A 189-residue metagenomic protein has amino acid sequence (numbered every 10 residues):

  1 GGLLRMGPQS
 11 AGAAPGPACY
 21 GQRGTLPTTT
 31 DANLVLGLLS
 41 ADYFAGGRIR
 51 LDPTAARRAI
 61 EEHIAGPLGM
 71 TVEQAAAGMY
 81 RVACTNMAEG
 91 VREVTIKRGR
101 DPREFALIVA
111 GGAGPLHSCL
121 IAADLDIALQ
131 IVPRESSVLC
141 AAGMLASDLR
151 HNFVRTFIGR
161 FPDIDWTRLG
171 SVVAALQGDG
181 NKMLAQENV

Functional and structural regions predicted by a protein language model:
G1-V189: N-terminally biased helix-coil "hinge/interface" segments that flank
